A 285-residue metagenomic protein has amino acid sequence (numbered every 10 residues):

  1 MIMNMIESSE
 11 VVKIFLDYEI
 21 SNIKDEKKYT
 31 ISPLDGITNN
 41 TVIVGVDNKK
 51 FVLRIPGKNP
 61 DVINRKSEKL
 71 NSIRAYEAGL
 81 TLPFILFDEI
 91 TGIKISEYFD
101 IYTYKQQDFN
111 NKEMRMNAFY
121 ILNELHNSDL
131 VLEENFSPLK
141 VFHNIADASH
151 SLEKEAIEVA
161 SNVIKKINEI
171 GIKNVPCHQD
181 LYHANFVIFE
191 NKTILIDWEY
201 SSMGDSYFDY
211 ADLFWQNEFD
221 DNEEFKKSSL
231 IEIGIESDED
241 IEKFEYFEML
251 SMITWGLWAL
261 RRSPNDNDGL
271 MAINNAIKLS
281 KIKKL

Functional and structural regions predicted by a protein language model:
E7-D25, Y29, L130-Q179, H183-F189 (+1 more regions): An alpha-helical support segment within catalytic cores of ATP-dependent transferases
E19-N22, G79, L122-L130, I167 (+4 more regions): A general structural signal marking secondary-structure boundaries and capping sites
S32-E134, K154: ATP-binding pocket architecture of kinase catalytic cores
D35-G45, F51-L53, I164-F208: Active-site acidic catalytic loop and adjacent metal/ATP-binding pocket of ATP-dependent phosphoryl transfer enzymes
K69-L70, E113, I194, A211-L213 (+1 more regions): Glycine-rich, phosphate-binding/catalytic loops in enzymes
N117, E155-V163, D268-I282: Extended, well-ordered alpha-helical scaffold segments
Y207-E236, M249-N267, N274-S280: Active-site activation/catalytic loop segments of kinase-like enzymes and analogous catalytic loops in related
D238-E248: All-alpha amphipathic helical-bundle segments outside canonical DNA-binding/catalytic cores that form hydrophobic
